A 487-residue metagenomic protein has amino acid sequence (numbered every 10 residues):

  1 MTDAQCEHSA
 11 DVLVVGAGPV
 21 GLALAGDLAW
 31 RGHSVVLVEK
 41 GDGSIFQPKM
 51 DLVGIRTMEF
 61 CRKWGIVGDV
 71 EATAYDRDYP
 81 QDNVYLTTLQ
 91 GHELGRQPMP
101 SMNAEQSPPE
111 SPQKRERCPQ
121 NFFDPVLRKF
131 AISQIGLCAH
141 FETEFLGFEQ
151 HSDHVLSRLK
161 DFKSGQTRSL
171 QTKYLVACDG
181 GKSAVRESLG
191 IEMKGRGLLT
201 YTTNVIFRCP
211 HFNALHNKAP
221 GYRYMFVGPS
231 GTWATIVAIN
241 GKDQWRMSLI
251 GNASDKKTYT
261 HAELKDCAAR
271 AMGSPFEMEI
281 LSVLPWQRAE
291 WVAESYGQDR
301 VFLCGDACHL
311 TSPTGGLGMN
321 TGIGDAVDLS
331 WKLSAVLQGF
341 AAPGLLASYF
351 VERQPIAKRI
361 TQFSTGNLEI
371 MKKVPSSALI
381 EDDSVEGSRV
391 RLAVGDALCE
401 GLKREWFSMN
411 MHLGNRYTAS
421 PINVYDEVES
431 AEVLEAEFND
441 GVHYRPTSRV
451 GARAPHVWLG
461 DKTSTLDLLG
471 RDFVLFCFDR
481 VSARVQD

Functional and structural regions predicted by a protein language model:
T2-D11, V15, W30-R31, K40 (+6 more regions): Helical substrate-recognition/capping region of FAD-dependent monooxygenase/halogenase enzymes
H8-A10, S164-Y174: Core beta-strand elements of the Rossmann-like FAD/NAD(P) dinucleotide-binding domain in flavoenzyme oxidoreductases
G16-A25, C61, L127, A177 (+4 more regions): Conserved mid-domain beta->alpha element of the FAD-binding
A29-M50: Glycine-rich FAD pyrophosphate-binding loop
F46-F130, G228: Active-site-adjacent segment of FAD-dependent monooxygenases/related oxidoreductases
N103-K114, W245-I250, W286, H309-L310: Short glycine/proline-rich turn/loop motifs
K129, G147, Y174, C178-R288: Conserved FAD-binding catalytic core of PHBH/FMO-like flavoproteins
F141-V155: A conserved short coil-to-beta-strand element within the FAD-binding core of flavoproteins
